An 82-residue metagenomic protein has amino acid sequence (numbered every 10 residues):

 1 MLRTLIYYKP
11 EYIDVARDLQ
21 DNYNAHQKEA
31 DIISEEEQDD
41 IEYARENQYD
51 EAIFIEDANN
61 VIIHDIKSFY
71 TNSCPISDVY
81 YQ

Functional and structural regions predicted by a protein language model:
M1-Q82: NTP/phosphate- and nucleic-acid-binding module
